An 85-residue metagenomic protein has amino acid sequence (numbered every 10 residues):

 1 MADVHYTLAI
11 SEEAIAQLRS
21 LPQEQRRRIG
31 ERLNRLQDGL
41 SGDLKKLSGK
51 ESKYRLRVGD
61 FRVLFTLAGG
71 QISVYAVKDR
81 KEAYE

Functional and structural regions predicted by a protein language model:
M1-S20, E24-G30, S41, R57-R62 (+1 more regions): Enriched for short, Lys/Arg-rich terminal
L33: Hydrophobic "lid"/C-terminal helical patch of Rossmann-like NAD(P)-dependent dehydrogenase/epimerase domains
Q37, D43-R62: Amphipathic, hydrophobic secondary-structure cores in small proteins
